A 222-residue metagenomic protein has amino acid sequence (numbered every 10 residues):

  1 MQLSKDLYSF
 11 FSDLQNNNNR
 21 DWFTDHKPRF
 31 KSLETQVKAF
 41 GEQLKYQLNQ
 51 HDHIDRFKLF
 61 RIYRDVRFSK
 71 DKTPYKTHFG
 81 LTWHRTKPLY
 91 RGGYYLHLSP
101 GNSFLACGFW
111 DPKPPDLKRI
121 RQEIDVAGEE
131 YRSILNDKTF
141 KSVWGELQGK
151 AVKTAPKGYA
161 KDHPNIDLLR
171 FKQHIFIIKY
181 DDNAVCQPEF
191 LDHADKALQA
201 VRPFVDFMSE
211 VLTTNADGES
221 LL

Functional and structural regions predicted by a protein language model:
M1-D13, R20, V37-K38, N136 (+1 more regions): Long, solvent-exposed, polar/charged low-complexity segments
Y8, S12-L44, L48-I62: Active-site acidic/histidine clusters and adjacent loop/turn architecture that either coordinate catalytic ions
F30-L33, V37, L117-I120, I124-A127 (+4 more regions): Amphipathic alpha-helical coiled-coil segments
N49-G93: Hydrophobic/aromatic-rich structural module bridging two neighboring secondary-structure elements via a short loop
V66-S69, T86-Y90, P100-F104, P114 (+1 more regions): Short, charged/polar surface micro-motifs in flexible loops or helix N-caps
R85, F109, I178-Y180: Short, structured patches in soluble enzyme cores that scaffold and shape functional sites
Y95-H97, N165-I166: Short, surface-exposed charged micro-motifs
G101-T154, G158-Y159: Compact, glycine/acidic-enriched structural inserts
